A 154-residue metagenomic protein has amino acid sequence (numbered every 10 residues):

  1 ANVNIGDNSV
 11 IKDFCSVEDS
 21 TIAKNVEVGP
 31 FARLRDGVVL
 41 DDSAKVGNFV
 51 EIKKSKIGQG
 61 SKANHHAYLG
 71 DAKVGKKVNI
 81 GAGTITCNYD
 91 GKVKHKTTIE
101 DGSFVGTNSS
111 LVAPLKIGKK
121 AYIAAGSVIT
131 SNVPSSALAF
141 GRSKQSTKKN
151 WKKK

Functional and structural regions predicted by a protein language model:
A1-S16: Phosphate-binding active sites in nucleotide-utilizing proteins
K12-K154: Glycine-rich hexapeptide-repeat left-handed beta-helix
